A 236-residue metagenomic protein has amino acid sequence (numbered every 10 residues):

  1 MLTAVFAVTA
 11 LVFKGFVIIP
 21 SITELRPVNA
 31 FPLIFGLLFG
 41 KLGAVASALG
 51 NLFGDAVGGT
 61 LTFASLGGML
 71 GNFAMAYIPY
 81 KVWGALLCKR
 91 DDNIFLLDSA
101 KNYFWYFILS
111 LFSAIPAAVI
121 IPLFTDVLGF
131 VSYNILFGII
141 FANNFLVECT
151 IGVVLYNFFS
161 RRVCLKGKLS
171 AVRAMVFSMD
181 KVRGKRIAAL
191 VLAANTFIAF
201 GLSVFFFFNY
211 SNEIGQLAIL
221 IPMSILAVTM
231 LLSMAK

Functional and structural regions predicted by a protein language model:
M1-L49: Hydrophobic transmembrane alpha-helices
L11-V28, F53-D55, G59-K236: Membrane-embedded alpha-helical hairpins and interfacial helices in multi-pass inner-membrane proteins
